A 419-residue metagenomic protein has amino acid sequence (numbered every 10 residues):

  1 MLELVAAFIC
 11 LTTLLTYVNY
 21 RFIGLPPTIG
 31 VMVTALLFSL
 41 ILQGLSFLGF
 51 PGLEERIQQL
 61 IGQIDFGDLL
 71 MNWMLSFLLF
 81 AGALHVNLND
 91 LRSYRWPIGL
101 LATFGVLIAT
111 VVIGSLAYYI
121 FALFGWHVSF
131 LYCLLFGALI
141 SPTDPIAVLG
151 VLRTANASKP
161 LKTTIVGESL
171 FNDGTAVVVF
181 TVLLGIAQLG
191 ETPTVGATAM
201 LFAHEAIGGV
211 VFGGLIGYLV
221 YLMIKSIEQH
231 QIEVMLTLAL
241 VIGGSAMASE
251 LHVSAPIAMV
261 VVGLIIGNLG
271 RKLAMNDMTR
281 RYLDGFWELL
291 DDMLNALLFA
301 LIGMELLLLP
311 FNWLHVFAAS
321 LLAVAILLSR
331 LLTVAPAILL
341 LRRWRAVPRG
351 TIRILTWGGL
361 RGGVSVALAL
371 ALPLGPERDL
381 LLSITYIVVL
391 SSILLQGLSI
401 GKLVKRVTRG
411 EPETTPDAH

Functional and structural regions predicted by a protein language model:
M1-H419: Transmembrane helical cores of multi-pass secondary ion antiporters/exchangers
